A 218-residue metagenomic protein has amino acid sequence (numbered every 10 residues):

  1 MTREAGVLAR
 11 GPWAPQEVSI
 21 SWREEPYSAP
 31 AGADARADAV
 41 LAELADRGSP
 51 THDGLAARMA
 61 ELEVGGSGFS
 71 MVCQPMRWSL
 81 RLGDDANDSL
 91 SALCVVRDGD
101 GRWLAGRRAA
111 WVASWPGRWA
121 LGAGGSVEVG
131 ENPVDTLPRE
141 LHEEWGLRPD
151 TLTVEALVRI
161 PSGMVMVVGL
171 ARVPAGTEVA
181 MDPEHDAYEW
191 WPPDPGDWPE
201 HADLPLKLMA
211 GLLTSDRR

Functional and structural regions predicted by a protein language model:
M1-W119, G125-R139, L147-T177, G211-R218: N-terminal leader/linker segments that precede catalytic domains of diphosphate-processing enzymes
E178-G211: NUDIX/MutT-family hydrolases
